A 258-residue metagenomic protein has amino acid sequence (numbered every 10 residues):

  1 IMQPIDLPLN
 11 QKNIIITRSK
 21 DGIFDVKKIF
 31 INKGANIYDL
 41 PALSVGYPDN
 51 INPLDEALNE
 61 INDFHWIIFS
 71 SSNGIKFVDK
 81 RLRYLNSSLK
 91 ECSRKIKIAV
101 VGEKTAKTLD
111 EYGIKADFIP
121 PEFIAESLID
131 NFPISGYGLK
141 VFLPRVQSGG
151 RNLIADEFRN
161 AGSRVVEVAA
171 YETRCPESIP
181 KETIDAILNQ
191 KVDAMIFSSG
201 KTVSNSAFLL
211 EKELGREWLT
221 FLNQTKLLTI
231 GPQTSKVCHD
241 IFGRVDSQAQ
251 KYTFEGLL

Functional and structural regions predicted by a protein language model:
M2-L258: Signature of uroporphyrinogen-III synthase
